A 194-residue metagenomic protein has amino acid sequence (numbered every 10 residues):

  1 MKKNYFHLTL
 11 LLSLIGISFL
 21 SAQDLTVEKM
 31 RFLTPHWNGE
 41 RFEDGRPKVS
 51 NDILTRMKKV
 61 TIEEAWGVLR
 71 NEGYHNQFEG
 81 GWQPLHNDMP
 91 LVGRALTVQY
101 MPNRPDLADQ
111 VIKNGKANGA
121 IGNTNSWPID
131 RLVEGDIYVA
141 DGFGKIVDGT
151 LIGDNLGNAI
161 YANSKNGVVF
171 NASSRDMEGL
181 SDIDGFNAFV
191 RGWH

Functional and structural regions predicted by a protein language model:
M1-T9: Bacterial N-terminal signal peptides that target proteins for export
N4, L14, L33, E40-R41 (+2 more regions): A generic structural signal for short, solvent-exposed coil/turn residues that cap or connect secondary-structure
T9-S18: Bacterial N-terminal signal peptides
L20-A22: Boundary at the C-terminal end of the N-terminal hydrophobic targeting segment
D24-F32, K116-N123: Phosphate-binding glycine-rich loops and adjacent basic patches that engage nucleotide phosphates, nucleic-acid
L25, K29-K58, A65: Amphipathic alpha-helical packing elements
V60-E64, L69-R70, Y74-H194: Feature captures the catalytic cores and cofactor-binding loops of soluble hydro-lyases/lyases that act on carboxylate
